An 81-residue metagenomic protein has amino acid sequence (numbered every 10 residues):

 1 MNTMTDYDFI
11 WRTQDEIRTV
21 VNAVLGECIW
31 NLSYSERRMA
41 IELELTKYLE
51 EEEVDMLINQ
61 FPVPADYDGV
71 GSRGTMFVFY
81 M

Functional and structural regions predicted by a protein language model:
N2-R37: An N-terminal amphipathic alpha-helical segment
I29-M81: Acidic, low-complexity, intrinsically disordered interaction modules
